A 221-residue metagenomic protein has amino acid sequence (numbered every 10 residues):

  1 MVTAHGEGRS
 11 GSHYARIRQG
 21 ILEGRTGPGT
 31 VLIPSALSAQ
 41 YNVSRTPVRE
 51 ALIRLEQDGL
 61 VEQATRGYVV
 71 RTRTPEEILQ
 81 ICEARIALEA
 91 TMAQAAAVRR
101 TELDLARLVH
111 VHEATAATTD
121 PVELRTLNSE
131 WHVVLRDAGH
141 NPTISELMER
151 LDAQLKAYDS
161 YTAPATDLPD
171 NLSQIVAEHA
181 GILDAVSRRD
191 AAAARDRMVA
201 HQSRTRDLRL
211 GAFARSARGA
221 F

Functional and structural regions predicted by a protein language model:
M1-V98, G211-F221: Short linear motifs at protein or domain termini
G20, R25, T118, R136 (+2 more regions): Hydrophobic side-chain positions on well-ordered alpha-helices, corresponding to helix-helix packing/interface faces
A84-A97, E130-L168: Hydrophobic, amphipathic alpha-helical faces that serve as interaction scaffolds
L105, L124, A194-R195: Solenoid-repeat scaffolds in large eukaryotic assemblies
L105-T119, H179: Amphipathic alpha-helical segments enriched in hydrophobic/aromatic residues interleaved with Lys/Arg
H112, N128, M198-V199: Inward-facing hydrophobic residues that define packing positions of alpha-helical scaffold repeats
A114-T115, V134, Q154-A157, H201-T205: A short structural micro-motif
A163-F221: C-terminal all-alpha effector/ligand-binding and dimerization domain of prokaryotic HTH-type transcriptional repressors
